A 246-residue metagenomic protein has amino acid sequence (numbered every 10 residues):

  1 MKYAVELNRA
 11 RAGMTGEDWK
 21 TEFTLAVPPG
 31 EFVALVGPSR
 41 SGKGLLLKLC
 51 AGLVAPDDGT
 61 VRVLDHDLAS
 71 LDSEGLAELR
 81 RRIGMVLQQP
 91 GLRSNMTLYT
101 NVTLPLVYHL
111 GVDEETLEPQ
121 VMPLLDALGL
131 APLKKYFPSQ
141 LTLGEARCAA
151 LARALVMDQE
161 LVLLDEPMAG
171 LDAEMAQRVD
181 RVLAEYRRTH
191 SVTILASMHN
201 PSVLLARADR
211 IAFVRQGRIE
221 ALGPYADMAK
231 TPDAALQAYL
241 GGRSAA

Functional and structural regions predicted by a protein language model:
A51: Helix-to-loop junction immediately C-terminal to a conserved catalytic motif
E115-L133: Conserved ABC ATPase "signature" region
F137-L141, E145: Conserved ABC ATPase signature
D158: Conserved catalytic motifs of ABC-family nucleotide-binding domains
V162-D165: Catalytic Walker B motif of ABC-type/P-loop ATPase nucleotide-binding domains
M198-H199: H-loop/switch region of ABC-family ATPase nucleotide-binding domains
